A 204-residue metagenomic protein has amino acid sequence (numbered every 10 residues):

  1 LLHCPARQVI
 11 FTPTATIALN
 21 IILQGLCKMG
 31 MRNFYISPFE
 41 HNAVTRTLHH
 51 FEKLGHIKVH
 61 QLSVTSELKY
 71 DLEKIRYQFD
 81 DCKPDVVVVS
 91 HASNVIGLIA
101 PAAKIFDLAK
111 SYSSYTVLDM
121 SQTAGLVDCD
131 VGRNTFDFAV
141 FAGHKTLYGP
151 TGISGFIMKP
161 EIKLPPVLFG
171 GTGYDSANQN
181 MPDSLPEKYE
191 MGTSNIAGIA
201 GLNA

Functional and structural regions predicted by a protein language model:
L1-A204: Pyridoxal 5′-phosphate
